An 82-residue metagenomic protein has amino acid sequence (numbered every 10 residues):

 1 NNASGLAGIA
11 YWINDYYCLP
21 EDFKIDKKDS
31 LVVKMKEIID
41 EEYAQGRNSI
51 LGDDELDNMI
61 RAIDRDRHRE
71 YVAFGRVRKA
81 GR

Functional and structural regions predicted by a protein language model:
N1-R82: Terminal or standalone catalytic/regulatory effector modules within metabolic enzymes and repeat proteins
